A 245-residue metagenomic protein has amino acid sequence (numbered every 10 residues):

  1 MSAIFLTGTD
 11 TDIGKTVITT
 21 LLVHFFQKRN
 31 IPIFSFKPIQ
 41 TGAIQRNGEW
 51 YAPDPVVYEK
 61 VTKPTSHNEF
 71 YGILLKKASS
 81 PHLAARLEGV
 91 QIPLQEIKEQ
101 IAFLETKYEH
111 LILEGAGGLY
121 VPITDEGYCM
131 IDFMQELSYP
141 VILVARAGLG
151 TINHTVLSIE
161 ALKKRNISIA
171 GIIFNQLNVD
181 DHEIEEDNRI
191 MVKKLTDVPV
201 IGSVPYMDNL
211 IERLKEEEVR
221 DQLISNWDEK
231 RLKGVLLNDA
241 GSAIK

Functional and structural regions predicted by a protein language model:
A3, V17-Q91, Q95, Q100-F103: N-terminal phosphate/diphosphate-binding loop that engages ATP/GTP or pyrophosphate donors across diverse enzyme folds
L6-T7: Hydrophobic anchor at the beta1->P-loop junction of P-loop NTPases
I13-G14: Conserved glycine(s) of the Walker
L22-H24, M130-F133, N153-K164: Histidine-anchored nucleotide/phosphate-binding helix
I97, I101-Y128: Switch II (G3) loop of P-loop NTPases
T124-A147: Inter-motif core of Ras-like GTPase G domains
D125-D132, V156-I159, I184-I190: Charged helix-capping and loop-helix junction motifs
E160-K245: C-terminal lobe/tail of nucleotide-utilizing enzymes
